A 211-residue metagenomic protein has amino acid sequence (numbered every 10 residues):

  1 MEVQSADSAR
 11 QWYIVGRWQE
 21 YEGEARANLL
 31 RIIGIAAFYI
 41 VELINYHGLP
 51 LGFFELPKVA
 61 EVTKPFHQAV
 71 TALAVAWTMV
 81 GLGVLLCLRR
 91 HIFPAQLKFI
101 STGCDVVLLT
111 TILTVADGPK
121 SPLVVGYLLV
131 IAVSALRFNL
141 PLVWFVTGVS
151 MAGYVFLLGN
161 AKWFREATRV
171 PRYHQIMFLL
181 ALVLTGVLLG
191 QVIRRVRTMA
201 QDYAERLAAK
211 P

Functional and structural regions predicted by a protein language model:
M1-L97, A209: N-terminal juxtamembrane segment and adjoining first transmembrane helix
V3-A6, L108, L189, I193-V196: Non-catalytic interface/linker regions that flank or bridge core catalytic/transmembrane domains
I33, A74-A76, G103-V107, P122-V130 (+1 more regions): Membrane-embedded alpha-helical segments of multi-pass membrane proteins, especially the transmembrane helices
I40-A74, H91-K98, A116-D117, R137-A200: Alpha-helical transmembrane segments and their interfaces in multipass membrane proteins
V70-G81, T102-T111, A116: Generic alpha-helical transmembrane segments
V107-G118, G126-F145: Generic transmembrane alpha-helix motif of multi-pass integral membrane proteins
R195-P211: Membrane-proximal helical linkers
